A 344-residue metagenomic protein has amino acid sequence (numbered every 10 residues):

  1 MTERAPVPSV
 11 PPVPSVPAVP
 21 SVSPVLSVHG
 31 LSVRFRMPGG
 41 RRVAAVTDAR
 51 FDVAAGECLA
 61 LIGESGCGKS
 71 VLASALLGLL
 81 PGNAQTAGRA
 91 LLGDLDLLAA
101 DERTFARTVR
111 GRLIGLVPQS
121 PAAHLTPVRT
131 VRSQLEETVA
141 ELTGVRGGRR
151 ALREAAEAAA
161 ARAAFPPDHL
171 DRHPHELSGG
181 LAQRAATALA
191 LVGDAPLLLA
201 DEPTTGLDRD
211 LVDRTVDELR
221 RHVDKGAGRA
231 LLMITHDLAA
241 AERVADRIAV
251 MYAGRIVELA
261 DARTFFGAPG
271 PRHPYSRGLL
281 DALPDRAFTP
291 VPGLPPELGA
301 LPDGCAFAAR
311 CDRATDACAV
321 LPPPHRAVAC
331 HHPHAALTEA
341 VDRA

Functional and structural regions predicted by a protein language model:
M1-V10, V19-G270, A336-A344: ABC transporter nucleotide-binding domains
L259-A344: Short catalytic/signature loops enriched in Gly
